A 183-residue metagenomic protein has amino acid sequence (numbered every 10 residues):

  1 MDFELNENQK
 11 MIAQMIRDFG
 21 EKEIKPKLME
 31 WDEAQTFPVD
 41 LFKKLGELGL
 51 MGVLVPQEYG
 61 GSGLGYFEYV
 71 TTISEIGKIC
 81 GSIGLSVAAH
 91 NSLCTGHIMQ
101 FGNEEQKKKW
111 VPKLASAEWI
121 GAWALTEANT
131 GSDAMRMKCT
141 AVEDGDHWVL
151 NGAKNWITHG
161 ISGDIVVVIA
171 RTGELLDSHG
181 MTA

Functional and structural regions predicted by a protein language model:
M1-A88, E105-K109, K113-S116, I120 (+1 more regions): Amphipathic, small/basic residue-rich leader segments at the start of a protein or domain
I73, T95-I98, V111, V167: Conserved protein kinase catalytic domain
L85-E105, G131-A134: N-terminal glycine-rich flavin-associated loop
Q100-G102, V142, V168-T172: Short beta-strand-to-turn element immediately C-terminal to the catalytic PLP-Schiff-base lysine in fold type I
A117-L125, I169: A short, Trp-centered hydrophobic/proline-enriched beta-strand micro-motif
T126-T130, N155-W156: Short, solvent-exposed loop/turn elements at beta->coil junctions and helix N-caps that rim active or binding pockets
D133-N151: Cytochrome P450 C-terminal beta-domain/meander region
H147, N151-A183: A short core secondary-structure module
